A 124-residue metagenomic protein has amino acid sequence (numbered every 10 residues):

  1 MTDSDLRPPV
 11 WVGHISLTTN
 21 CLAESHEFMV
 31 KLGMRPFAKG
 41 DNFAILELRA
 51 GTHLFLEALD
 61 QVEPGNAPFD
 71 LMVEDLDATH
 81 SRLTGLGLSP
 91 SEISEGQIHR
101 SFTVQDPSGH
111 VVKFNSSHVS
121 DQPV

Functional and structural regions predicted by a protein language model:
M1-A23, A67-F69, S117-V124: N-terminal beta-strand motif that seeds the catalytic metal site of vicinal oxygen chelate
P9-V10, S16-H53: Core segments of cupin and vicinal oxygen chelate
C21-L22, F69-V111, S117-V119: Vicinal oxygen chelate
R35, F55, L88-E92: A short linear hydrophobic-aromatic micro-motif
R35-D41, S94-E95, V119-V124: Conserved catalytic-core motifs of GNAT/GCN5-like acyltransferases
G40-F43, E63-G65, G96-R100: Short acidic/glycine-enriched loop/turn segments that link adjacent beta-strands
N42, L59-D60, N115-S117: Residue-level structural signal for beta-strand termini and adjacent loop
G51-F55, E63-G65, G109-V112: Short, charged/polar, Gly/Pro-enriched secondary-structure boundary elements
